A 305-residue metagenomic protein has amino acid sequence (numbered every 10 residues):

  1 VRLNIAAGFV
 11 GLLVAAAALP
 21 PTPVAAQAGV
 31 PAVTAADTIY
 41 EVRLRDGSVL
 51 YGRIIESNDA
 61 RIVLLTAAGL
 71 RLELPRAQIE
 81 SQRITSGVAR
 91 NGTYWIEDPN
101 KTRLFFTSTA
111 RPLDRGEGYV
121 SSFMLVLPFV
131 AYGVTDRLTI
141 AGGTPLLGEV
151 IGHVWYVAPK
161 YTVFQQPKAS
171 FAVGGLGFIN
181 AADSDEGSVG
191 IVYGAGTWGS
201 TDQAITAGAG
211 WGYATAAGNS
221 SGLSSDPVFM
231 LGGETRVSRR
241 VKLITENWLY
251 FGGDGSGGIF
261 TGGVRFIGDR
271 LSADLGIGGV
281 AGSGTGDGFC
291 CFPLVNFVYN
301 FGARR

Functional and structural regions predicted by a protein language model:
V1-V10, T22: Bacterial N-terminal signal peptides that target proteins for export
A15-P23: C-terminal segment of classical bacterial N-terminal signal peptides
A25-S122, V126: Compositionally biased alpha-helical segments
S57-N58, G69-L72, D136-T139, L146-G148 (+1 more regions): Short, surface-exposed beta-strand-loop junctions and turns on beta-sheet-rich folds
L113-R115, P128-L147, G152-K160, G177-N180: Transmembrane beta-barrel domains of bacterial outer-membrane proteins
I151-R236, E246-R305: Outer-membrane beta-barrel translocator/channel fold
